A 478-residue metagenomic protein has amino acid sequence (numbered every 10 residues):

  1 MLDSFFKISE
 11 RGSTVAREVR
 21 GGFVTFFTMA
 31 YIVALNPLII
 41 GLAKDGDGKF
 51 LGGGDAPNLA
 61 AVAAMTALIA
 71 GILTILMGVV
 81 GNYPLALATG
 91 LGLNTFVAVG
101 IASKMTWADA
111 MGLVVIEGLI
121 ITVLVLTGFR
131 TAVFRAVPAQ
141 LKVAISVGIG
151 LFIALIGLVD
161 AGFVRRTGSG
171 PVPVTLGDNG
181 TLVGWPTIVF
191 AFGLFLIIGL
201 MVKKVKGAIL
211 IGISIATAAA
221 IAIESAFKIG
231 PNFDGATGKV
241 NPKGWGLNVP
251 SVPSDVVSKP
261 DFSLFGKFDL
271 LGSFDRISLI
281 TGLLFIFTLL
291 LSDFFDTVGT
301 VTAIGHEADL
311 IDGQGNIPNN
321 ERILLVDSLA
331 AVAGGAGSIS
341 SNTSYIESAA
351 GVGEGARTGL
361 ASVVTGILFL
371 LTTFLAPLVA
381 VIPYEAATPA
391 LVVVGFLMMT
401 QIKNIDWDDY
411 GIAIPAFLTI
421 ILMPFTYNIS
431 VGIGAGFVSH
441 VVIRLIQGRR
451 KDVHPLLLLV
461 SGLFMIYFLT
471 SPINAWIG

Functional and structural regions predicted by a protein language model:
M1-A60, T175-D178, I213, T217-E321 (+2 more regions): Helix-loop-helix hairpins and the membrane-proximal interhelical loops of multi-pass alpha-helical transport proteins
L2-N36, A70, T89-A102, T106-I149 (+1 more regions): Helix-loop-helix junctions within the multi-pass membrane cores of secondary transporters/permeases
R11-G22, D55-A63, A67, T106-A110 (+19 more regions): Hydrophobic, aromatic-rich alpha-helical transmembrane segments and their membrane-interface anchor motifs
V19, I39, V133, G207 (+3 more regions): Residue-level signature of catalytic and energy-coupling elements of molecular machines, predominantly ATP/GTP-dependent
F23-A30, I72, V79, A154 (+4 more regions): Hydrophobic/aromatic residues within the transmembrane alpha-helices of Major Facilitator Superfamily
I69-G90: Juxtamembrane transmembrane-helix boundary signature
S103-A222, V363-G478: Membrane-embedded alpha-helical modules
